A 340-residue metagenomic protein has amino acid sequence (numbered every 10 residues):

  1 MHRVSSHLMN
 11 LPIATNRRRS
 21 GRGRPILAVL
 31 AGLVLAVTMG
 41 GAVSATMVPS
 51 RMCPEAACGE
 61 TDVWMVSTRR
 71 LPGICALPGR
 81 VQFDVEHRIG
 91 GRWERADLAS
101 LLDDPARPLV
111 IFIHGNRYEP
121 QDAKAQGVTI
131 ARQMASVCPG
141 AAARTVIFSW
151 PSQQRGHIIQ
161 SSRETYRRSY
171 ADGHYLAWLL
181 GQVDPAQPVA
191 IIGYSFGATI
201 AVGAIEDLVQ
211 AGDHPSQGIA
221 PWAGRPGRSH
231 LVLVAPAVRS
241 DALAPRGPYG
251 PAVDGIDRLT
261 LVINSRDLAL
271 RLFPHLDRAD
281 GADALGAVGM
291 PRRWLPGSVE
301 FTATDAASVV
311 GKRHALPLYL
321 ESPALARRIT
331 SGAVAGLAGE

Functional and structural regions predicted by a protein language model:
M1-R22: N-terminal secretory signal peptides that target proteins for export/translocation
V29-T38: Bacterial N-terminal signal peptides
A45-A96, L101, N116-Y118, K124 (+4 more regions): Lipolytic serine-hydrolase domain surface
D103-P108: Proline/glycine-enriched tight loop/beta-turn segments at coil->beta junctions that connect or precede beta-strands
I111-G115: The conserved beta1-alpha1 loop
G193, G197, A201: Gly/Ala-rich beta-loop-alpha elbow adjacent to hydrolase catalytic centers
